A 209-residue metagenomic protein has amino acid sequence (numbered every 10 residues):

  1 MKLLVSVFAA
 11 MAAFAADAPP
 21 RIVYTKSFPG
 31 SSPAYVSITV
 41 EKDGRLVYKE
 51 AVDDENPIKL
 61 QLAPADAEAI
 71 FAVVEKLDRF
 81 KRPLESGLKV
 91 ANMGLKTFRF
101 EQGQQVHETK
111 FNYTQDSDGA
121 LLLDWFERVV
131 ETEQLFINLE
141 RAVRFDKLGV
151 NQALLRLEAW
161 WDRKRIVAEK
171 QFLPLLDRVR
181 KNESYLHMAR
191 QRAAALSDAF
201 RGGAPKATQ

Functional and structural regions predicted by a protein language model:
V5-A16: Hydrophobic h-region of N-terminal signal peptides that target proteins for export in Gram-negative bacteria
A16-F28, F80-Q209: Short, well-ordered, aromatic-rich surface patches in folded extracellular/luminal domains
G30-E41: Short, solvent-exposed loop/hinge segments that bridge or flank secondary-structure elements
Y35, E55-P57, V106-E108: Short, mixed charged/polar active-site loops that provide acid/base catalysis or chelate metal/phosphate cofactors
V36, G44, K96: Short beta-strand/loop motifs in extracellular/secreted proteins, especially within beta-sandwich accessory domains
T39-V73: N-terminal, post-signal-peptide region of Sec/Tat-exported proteins
D66-G87: Charged, amphipathic alpha-helical segments
